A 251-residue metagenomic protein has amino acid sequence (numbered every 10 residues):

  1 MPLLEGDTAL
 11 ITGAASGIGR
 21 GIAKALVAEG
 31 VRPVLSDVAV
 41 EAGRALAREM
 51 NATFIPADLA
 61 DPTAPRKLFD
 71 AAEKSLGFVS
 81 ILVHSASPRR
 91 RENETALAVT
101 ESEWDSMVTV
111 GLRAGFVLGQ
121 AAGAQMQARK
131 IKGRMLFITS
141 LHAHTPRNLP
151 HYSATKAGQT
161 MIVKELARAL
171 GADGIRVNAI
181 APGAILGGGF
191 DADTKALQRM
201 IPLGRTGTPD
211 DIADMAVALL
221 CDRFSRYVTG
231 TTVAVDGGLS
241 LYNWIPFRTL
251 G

Functional and structural regions predicted by a protein language model:
P2-P33: Canonical Rossmann dinucleotide-binding motif of NAD(H)/NADP(H)-dependent dehydrogenases/reductases, specifically
D7, F54, F78-V79, M126-T139 (+2 more regions): Active-site loop of short-chain dehydrogenase/reductase
I11, P209-V235, S240: C-terminal substrate-recognition "lid" of short-chain dehydrogenase/reductases
L26, T160-V163, L170-I185, Y227-V235: Conserved Rossmann-fold SDR core element
P88-R89, Q127, R134-G158, V163-A172: Catalytic loop of short-chain dehydrogenase/reductase
E92-A96, T100-D105, L197: Substrate-binding pocket helix/loop in short-chain dehydrogenase/reductase
G119-Q120, K164: A short, exposed helix-loop element centered on a Lys and neighboring polar residues
